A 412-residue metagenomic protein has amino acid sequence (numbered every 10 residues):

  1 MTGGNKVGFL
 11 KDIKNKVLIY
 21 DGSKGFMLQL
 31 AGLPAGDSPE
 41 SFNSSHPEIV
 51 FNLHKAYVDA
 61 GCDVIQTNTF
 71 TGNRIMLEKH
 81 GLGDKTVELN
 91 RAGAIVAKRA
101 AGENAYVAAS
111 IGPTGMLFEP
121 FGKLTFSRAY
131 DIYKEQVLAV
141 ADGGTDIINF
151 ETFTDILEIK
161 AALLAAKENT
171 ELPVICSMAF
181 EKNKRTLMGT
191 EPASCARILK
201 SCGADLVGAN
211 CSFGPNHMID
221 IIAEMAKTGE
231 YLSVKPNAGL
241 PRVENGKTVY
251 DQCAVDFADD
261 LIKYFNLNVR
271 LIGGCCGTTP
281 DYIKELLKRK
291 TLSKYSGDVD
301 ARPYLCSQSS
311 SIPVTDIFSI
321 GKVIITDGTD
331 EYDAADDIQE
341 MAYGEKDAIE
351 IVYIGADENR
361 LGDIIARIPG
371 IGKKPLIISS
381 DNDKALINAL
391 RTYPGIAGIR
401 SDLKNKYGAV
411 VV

Functional and structural regions predicted by a protein language model:
M1-V412: Domain-level signal for soluble alpha/beta catalytic cores
